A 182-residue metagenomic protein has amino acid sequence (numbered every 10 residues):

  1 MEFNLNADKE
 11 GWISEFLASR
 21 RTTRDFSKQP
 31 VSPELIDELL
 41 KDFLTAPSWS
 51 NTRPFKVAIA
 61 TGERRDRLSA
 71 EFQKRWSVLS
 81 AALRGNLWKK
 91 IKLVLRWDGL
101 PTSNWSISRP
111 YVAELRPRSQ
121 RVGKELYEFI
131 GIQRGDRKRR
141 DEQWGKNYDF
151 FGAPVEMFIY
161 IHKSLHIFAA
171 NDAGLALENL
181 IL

Functional and structural regions predicted by a protein language model:
M1-L182: Acidic, surface-exposed loops and disordered segments
